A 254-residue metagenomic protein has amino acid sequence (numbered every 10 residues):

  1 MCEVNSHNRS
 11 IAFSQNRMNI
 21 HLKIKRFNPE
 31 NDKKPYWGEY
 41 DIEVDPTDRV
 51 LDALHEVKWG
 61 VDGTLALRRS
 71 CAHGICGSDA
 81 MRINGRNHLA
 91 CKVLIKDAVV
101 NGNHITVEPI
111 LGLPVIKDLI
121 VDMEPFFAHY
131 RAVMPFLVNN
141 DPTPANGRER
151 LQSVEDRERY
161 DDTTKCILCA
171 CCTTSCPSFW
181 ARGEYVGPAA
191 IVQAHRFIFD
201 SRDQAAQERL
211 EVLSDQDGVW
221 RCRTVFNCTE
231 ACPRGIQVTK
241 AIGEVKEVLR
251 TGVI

Functional and structural regions predicted by a protein language model:
M18-E39: Eukaryote-biased recognition of intrinsically disordered, low-complexity regulatory segments
G38-D48: Short, contiguous acidic and Ser/Thr-rich linear segments
E43, R82-G85: Short strand-turn-strand beta-turns centered on an Asx-Gly dipeptide
T47-G60, I105-I254: Ferredoxin-type iron-sulfur electron-transfer modules in oxidoreductases and energy-metabolism complexes
R86-V107: Glycine-rich phosphate/adenylate-binding loop and adjacent beta-alpha elements of nucleotide- or dinucleotide-binding
